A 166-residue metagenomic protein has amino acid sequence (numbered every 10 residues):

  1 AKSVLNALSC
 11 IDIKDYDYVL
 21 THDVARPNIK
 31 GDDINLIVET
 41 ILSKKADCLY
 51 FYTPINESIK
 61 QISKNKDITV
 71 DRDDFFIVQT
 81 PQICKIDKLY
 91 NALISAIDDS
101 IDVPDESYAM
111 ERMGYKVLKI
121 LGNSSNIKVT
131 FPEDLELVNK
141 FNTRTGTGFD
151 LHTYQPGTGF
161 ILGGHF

Functional and structural regions predicted by a protein language model:
A1, V24-N28: Acidic metal-phosphate-binding loop of nucleotide-sugar-dependent transferases
A1-Y16: Short phosphate-binding loop-to-helix
A7, H22-D23, P54, K85 (+1 more regions): Residue-level signal for inorganic ion chemistry
D15-A25: Short beta-strand-to-loop acidic/aromatic patch adjacent to the donor-nucleotide binding site
Y16, I62-S63, S107-Y108, F149-F166: Acidic-glycine-rich active-site phosphate/pyrophosphate-binding loop
T21-H22, F51-P54, L121, G146-G148: Short beta-strand segments
N28-I120: Conserved core of the sugar-phosphate nucleotidyltransferase
Y52, V129-T145, F149: C-terminal catalytic "cap/lid" subdomain
